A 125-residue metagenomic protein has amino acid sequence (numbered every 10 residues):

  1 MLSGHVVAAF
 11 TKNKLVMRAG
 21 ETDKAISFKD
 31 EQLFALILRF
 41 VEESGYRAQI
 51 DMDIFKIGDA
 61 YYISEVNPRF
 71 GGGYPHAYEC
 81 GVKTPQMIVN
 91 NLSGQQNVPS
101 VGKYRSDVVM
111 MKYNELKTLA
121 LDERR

Functional and structural regions predicted by a protein language model:
M1-G45, K56, N67-S93, G102 (+2 more regions): ATP-dependent carboxylate/phosphate-activation module, predominantly the ATP-grasp catalytic core and closely related
Q49, D53, Q95-R125: Cysteine/selenocysteine-centered motifs that mediate thiol-based redox chemistry or coordinate metal-sulfur cofactors
A60-Y62: Conserved protein kinase catalytic/activation segment
